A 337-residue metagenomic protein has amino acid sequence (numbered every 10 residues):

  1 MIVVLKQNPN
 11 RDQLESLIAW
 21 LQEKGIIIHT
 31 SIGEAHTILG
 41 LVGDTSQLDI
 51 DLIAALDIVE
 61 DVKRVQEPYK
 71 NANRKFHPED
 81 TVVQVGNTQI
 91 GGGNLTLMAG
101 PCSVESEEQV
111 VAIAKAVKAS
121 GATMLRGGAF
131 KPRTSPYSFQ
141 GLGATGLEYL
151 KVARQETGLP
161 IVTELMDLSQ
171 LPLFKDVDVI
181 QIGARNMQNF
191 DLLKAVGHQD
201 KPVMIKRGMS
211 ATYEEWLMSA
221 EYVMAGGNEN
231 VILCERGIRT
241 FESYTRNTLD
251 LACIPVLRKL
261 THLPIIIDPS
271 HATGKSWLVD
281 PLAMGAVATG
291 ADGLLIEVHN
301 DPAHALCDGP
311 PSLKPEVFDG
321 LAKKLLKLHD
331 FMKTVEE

Functional and structural regions predicted by a protein language model:
M1-L97: Non-catalytic terminal accessory/regulatory regions of metabolic enzymes
K6, L142, G158-S169, D178-D191 (+3 more regions): Catalytic beta/alpha-barrel core
V83-C102, K131-P136, R258-I267: N-terminal small/glycine-rich loop or linker at the start of catalytic domains across soluble metabolic enzymes
V85, Q199-V298: Catalytic alpha/beta core domains of metabolic enzymes, predominantly
L95-A112, P136-Q140, P160-E164, G183-R185 (+2 more regions): Active-site mouth loops of central-metabolism enzymes
T96-P101, T123-G127, I161-T163, I180-I182 (+4 more regions): Hydrophobic faces of well-ordered beta-strands that scaffold small-molecule active sites in alpha/beta enzyme cores
R126-A144, N300-P310: Glycine-rich, proline-tolerant flexible connector loops at the mouths of alpha/beta enzymes
F139-T163, A195-P202, L251-I265, P311-T334: Alpha-helix-loop-beta-strand connector modules within alpha/beta enzyme cores
